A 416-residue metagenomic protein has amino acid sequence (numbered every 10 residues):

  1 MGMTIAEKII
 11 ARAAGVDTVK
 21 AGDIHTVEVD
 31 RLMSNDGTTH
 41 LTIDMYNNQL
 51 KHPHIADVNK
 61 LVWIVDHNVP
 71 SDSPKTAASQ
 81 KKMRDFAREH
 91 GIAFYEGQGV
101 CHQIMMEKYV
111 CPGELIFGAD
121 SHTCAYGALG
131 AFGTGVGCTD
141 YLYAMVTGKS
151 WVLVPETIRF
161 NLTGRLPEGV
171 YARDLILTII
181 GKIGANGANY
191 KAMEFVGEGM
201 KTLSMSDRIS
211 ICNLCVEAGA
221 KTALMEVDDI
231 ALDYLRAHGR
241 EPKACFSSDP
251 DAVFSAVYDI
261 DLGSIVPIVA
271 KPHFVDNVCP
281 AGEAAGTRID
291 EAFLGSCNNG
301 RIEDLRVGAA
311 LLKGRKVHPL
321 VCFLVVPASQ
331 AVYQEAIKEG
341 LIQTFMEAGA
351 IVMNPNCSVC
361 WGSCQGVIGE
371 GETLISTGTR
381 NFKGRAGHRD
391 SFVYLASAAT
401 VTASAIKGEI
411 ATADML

Functional and structural regions predicted by a protein language model:
M1-L416: Fe-S-dependent hydro-lyases/dehydratases of central metabolism
